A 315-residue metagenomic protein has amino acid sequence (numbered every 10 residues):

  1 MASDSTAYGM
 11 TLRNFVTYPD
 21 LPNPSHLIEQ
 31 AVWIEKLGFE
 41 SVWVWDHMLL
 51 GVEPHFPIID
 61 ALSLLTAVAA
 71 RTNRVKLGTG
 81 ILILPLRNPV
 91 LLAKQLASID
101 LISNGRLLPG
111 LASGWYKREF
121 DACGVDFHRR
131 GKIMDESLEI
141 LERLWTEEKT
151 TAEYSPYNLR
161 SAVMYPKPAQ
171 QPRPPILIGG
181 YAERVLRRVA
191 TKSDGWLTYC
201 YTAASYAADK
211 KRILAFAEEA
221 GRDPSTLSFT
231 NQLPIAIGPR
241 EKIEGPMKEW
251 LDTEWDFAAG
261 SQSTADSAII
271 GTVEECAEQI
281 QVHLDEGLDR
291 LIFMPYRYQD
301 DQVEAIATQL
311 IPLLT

Functional and structural regions predicted by a protein language model:
M1-P19, R74, Y116-E119, S155-R173 (+1 more regions): N-terminal small/glycine-rich loop or linker at the start of catalytic domains across soluble metabolic enzymes
M1-R71, P174, K248, Y296: N-terminal beta1-alpha1-beta2 module of alpha/beta enzyme domains
A2-D4, P54, N88-K192, A207 (+3 more regions): Internal, glycine-rich beta/alpha segment that forms the wall or movable "lid" of small-molecule/cofactor binding
Y8-L12, V42-V44, L77-T79, L107-L111 (+4 more regions): Hydrophobic faces of well-ordered beta-strands that scaffold small-molecule active sites in alpha/beta enzyme cores
T11-P24, L82-V90, Q170-Y181, Q262-E274: Active-site mouth loops of central-metabolism enzymes
P22-I34, Q95, I178-R188, P246-M247 (+1 more regions): Short, acidic/polar
I34, G38, D46, V68 (+10 more regions): Conserved, mostly hydrophobic/aromatic
H55-G78, I133-I140, L144, A307-T315: Alpha-helix-loop-beta-strand connector modules within alpha/beta enzyme cores
